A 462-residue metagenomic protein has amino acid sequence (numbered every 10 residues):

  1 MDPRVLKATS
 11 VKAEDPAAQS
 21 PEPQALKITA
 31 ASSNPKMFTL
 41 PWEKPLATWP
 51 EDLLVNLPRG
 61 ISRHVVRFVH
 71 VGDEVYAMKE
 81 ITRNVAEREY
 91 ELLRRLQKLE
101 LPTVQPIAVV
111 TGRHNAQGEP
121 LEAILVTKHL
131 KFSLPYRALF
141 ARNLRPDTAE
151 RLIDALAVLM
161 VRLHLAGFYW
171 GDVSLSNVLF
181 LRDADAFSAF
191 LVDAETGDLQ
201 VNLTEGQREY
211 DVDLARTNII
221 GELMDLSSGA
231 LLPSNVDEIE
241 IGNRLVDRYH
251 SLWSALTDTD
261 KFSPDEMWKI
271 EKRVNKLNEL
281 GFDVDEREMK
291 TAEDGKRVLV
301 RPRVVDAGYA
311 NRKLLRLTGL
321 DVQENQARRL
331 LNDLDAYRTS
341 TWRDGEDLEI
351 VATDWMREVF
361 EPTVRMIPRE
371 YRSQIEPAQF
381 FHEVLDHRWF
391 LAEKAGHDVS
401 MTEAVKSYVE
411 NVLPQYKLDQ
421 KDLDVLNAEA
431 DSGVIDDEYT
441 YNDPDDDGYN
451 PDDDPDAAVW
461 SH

Functional and structural regions predicted by a protein language model:
D2-V55: Juxta-kinase regulatory segment immediately upstream of eukaryotic protein kinase catalytic domains
M37-P146, E150, A155-W170, Q326-N442: Conserved ATP-binding subdomain of kinase catalytic cores across diverse folds
I153-M160, L175, V212, R216: Hydrophobic, well-ordered secondary-structure segments
V161-F168, D183, T217-S228: Hydrophobic/aromatic-lined pockets within catalytic cores
V173-F180: Hydrophobic residue at the +6 position relative to the catalytic HRD Asp in the kinase catalytic loop
F180-A186: Activation-loop N-terminal segment of eukaryotic-like protein kinases
S188, D193-W389, K394-A395: C-terminal catalytic region of ATP-dependent kinase domains
D437-H462: Long, low-complexity, intrinsically disordered segments
